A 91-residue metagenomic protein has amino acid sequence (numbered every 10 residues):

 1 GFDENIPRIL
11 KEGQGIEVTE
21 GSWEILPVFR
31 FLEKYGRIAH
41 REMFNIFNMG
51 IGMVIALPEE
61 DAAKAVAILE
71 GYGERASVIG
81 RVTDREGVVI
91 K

Functional and structural regions predicted by a protein language model:
G1-K91: Glycine-/charge-enriched secondary-structure boundary and capping motifs
